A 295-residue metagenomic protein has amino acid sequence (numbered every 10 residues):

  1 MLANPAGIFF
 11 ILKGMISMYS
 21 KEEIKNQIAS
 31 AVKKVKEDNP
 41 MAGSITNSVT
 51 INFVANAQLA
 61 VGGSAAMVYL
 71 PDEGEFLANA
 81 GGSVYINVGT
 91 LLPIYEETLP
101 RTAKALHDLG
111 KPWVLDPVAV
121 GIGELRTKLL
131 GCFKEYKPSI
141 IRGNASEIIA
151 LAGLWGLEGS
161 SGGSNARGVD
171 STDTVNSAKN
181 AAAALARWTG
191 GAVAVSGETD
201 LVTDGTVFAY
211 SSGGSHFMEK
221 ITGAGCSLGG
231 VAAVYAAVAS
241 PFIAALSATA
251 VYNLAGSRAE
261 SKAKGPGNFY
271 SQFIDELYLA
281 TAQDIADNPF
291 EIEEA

Functional and structural regions predicted by a protein language model:
M1-M15: Positively charged N-terminal leader segments that act as targeting/secretion signals
I11-S64: Glycine-rich phosphate/adenosyl-contacting loop at the front of the ribokinase-like
E23-N26, L254-A295: Charged C-terminal helix
A57, V61-L109: Active-site cofactor/substrate anionic-group-binding motifs, chiefly glycine- and Lys/Arg-rich phosphate-binding loops
T98, A103-I140: Glycine/small-residue-rich loop that forms an oxyanion/phosphate-binding "nest" at active or ligand-binding sites
L125-F208: Conserved phosphate/ATP/ADP-binding segment of small-molecule kinases
S212-T222: Short pre-catalytic strand/loop immediately N-terminal to key active-site residues, enriched for Gly-Thr
T222, A232-D275: Conserved post-catalytic alpha-helical subdomain immediately downstream of the catalytic base and nucleotide-binding
